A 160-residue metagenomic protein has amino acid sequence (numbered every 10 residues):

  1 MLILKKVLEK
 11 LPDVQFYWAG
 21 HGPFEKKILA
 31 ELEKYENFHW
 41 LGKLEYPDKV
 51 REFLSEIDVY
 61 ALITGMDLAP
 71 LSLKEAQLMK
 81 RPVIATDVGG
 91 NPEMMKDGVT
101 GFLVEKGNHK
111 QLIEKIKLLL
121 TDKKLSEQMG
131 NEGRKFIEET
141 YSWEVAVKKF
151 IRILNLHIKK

Functional and structural regions predicted by a protein language model:
K26-E45: Nucleotide-activated donor-binding/catalytic signature segment of Leloir-type glycosyltransferases, i.e., the conserved
K43, E52-I57: Short alpha-helical donor nucleotide-sugar binding micro-motif in glycosyltransferases
R51, A69, L73-L78, P92-E93 (+1 more regions): Short alpha-helical segment that forms part of, or immediately flanks, the ligand-binding pocket in carbohydrate-active
D58, K80: A short alpha->beta transition loop at the rim of the catalytic pocket in nucleotide-sugar-dependent
G65: Aromatic "clamp/platform" in nucleotide-sugar-dependent glycosyltransferases that forms part of the donor/acceptor
P82-A85, M95: Short hydrophobic beta-strand element within catalytic cores of glycosyltransferases and related nucleotide-activated
D97-G98, F102-H109, L118-K124: Conserved acidic donor-binding segment of nucleotide-sugar-dependent glycosyltransferases
Q111, L118, L125-E139, A146-R152: A short, well-ordered alpha-helix in the C-terminal region of glycosyltransferases
